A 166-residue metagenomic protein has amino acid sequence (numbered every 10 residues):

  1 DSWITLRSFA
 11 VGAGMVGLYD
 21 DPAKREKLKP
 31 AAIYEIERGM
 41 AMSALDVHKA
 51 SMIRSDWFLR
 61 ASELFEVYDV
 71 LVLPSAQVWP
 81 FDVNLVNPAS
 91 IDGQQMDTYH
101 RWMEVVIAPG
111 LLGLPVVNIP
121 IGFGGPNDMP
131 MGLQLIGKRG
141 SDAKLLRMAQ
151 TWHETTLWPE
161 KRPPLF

Functional and structural regions predicted by a protein language model:
D1-A10, F81-P88: Short glycine/threonine-rich loop-to-helix capping motif typified by GTGT followed within a few residues by an Asp-Pro
T5-S62, P74, V78, N118-M129: Short helix-loop capping/hinge segments that flank enzyme active sites or metal/cofactor-binding pockets
V11-K27, Y99-E104, R139-H153: Short, basic, helix/turn surface patches
M42-M52, L59, V67, G110-F166: Structural helix-boundary/capping segments
K49, F81-M103: Short, surface-exposed loop/helix-turn segments at secondary-structure junctions that function as lids/hinges flanking
S62, L73, V86, V106: Short glycine-/small-residue-rich flexible loop motifs, especially phosphate/cofactor-binding loops
D69-L71: Short, Asp-centered acidic motifs that coordinate Mg2+ and/or phosphate in catalytic or ligand-binding sites
W79-P80, D142: Short, acidic Gly/Pro/Ser/Thr-rich loop/turn segments
